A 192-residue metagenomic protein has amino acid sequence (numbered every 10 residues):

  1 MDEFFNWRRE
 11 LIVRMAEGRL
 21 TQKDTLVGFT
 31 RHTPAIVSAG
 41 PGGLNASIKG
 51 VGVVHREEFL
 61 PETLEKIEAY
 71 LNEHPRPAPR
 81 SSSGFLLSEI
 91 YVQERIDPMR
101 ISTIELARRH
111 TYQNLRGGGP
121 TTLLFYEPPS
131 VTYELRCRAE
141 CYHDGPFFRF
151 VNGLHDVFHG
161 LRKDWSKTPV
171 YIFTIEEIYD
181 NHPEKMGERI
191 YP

Functional and structural regions predicted by a protein language model:
M1-P192: Binding-site signature for planar aromatic cofactors or substrates
